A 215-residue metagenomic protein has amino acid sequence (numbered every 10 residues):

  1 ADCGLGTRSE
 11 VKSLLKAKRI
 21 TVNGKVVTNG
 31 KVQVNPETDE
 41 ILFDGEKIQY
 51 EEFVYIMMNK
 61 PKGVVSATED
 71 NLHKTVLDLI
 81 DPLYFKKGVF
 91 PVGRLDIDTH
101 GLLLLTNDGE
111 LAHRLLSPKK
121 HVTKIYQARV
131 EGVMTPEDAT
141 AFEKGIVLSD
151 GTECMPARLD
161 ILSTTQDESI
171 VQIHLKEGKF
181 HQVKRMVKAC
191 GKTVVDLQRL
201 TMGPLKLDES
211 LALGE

Functional and structural regions predicted by a protein language model:
A1-E215: Basic, flexible Lys/Arg- and Gly-enriched helix-loop patches that mediate nucleic-acid binding at interfaces with rRNA
